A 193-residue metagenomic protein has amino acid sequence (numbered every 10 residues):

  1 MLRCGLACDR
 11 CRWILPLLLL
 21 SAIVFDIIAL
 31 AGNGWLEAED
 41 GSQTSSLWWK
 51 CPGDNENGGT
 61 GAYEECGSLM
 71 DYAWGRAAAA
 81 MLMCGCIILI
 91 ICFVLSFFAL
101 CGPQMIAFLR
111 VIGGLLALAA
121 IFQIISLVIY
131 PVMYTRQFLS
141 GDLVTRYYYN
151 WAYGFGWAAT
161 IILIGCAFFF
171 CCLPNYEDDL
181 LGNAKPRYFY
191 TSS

Functional and structural regions predicted by a protein language model:
M1-C8, G59-A80, L139-G154: Juxtamembrane membrane-interface segments at transmembrane-helix boundaries in membrane proteins
M1-S45, C101, T145, G165-S193: Intrinsically disordered terminal tails
D9, L47-W49, S96-F98, G113-G114 (+2 more regions): Hydrophobic transmembrane alpha-helices
L15-A29, A79-F93, R110-V132, Y153-A167: Alpha-helical transmembrane segments of multi-pass membrane proteins
D26-A79, C86, F97: A surface-exposed beta-alpha-beta supersecondary segment
Q43, L47-G53, I121-G154: Juxtamembrane loop segments immediately following a transmembrane helix
S96-F108: Juxtamembrane helix-break-helix junctions at the cytosolic face of small multi-pass alpha-helical membrane proteins
